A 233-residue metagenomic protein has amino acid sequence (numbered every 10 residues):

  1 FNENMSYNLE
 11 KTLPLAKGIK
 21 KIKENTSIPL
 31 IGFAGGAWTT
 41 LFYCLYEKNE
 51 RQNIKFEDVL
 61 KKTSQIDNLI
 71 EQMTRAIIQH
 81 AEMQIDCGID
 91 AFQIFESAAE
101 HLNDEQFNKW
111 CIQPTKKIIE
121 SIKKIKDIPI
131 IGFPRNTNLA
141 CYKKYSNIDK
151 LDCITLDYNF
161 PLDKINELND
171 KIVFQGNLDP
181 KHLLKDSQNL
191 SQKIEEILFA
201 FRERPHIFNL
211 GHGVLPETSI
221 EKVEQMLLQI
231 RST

Functional and structural regions predicted by a protein language model:
F1-K11: A generic, well-ordered mixed alpha/beta core segment in the N-terminal half of proteins
K11-T233: Active-site loop segments of alpha/beta catalytic cores
